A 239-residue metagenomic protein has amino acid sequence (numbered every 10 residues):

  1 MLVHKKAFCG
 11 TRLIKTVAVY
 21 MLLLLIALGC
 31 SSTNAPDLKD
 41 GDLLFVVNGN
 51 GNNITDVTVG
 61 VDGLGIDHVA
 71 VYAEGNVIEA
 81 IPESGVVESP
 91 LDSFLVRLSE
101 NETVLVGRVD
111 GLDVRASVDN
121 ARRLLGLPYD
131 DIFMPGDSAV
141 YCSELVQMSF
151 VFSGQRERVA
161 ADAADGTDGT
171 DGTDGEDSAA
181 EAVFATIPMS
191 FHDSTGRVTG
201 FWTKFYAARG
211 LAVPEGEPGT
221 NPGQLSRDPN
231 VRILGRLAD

Functional and structural regions predicted by a protein language model:
M1-R12: N-terminal secretory signal peptides that target proteins for export/translocation
V17-A27: Bacterial N-terminal signal peptides
V46-R108, D130-V140: Glycine-rich catalytic cores of cysteine/serine-nucleophile enzymes that process amide/ester linkages in cell-envelope
D67, V114-V118, R122, S143 (+1 more regions): Extracytoplasmic/secreted envelope proteins and their assembly/folding machinery, especially bacterial periplasmic
D137-D239: Activation targets extended, charge/polar-rich intrinsically disordered C-terminal tails
